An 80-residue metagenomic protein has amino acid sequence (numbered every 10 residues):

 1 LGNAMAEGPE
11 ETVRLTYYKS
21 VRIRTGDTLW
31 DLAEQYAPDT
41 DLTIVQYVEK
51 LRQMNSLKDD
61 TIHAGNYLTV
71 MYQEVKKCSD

Functional and structural regions predicted by a protein language model:
L1-D80: Cell-surface/extracellular proteins and modules involved in cell-wall/glycan interaction or trafficking/anchoring
